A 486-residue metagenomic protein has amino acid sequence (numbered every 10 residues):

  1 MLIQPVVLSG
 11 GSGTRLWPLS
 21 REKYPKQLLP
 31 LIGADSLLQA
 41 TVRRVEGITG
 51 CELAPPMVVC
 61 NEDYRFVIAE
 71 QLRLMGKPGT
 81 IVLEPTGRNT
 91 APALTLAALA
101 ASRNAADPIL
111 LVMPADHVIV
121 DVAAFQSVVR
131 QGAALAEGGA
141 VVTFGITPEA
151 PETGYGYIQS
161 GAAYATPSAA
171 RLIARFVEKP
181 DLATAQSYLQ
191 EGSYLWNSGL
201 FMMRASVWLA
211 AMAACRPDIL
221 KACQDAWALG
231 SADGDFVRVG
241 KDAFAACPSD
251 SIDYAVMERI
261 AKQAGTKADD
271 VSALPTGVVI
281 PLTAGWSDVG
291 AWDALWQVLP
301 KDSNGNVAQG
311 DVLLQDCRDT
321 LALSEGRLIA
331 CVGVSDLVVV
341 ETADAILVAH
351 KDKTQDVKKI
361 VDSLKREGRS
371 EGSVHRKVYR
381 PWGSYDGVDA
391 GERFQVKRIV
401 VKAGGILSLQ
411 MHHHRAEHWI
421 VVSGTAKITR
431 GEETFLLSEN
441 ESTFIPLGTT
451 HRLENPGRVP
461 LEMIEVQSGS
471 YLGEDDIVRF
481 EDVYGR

Functional and structural regions predicted by a protein language model:
M1, S206-I420, T425-F444, H451 (+3 more regions): Left-handed beta-helix
M1-Q4, E52-A54, K77-P78, A105-P108 (+10 more regions): Short coil/turn connectors at secondary-structure junctions
M1-V7, T14-P25, P30-P114, V118-A124 (+2 more regions): Conserved N-terminal catalytic core of the sugar/cofactor nucleotidyltransferase
L8, M113, V421, V466: Catalytic metal- and UDP-sugar-binding loop of GT-A-like glycosyltransferases, i.e., residues flanking the conserved
L38, A97, D116, I158 (+3 more regions): Residue-level signal for inorganic ion chemistry
D121-C247, A264, L274: Conserved core of the sugar-phosphate nucleotidyltransferase
M463: Noncatalytic nucleic-acid binding interfaces
D476-R486: Acidic/histidine-enriched, glycine/proline-rich intrinsically disordered or flexible terminal extensions
